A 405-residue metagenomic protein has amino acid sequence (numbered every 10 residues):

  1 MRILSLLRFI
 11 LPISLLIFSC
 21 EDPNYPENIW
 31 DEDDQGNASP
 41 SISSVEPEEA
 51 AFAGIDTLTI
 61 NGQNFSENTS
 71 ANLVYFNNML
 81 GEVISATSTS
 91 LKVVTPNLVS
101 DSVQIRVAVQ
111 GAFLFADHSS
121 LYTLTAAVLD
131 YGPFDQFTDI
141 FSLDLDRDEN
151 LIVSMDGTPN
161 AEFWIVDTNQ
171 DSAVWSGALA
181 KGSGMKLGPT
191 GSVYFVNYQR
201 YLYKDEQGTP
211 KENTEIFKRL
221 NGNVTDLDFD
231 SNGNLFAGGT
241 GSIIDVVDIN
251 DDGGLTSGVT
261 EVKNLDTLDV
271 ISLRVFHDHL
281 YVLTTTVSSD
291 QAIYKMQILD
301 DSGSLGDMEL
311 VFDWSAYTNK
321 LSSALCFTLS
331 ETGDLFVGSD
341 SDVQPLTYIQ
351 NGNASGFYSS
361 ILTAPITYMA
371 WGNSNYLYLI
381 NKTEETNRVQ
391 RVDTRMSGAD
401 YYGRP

Functional and structural regions predicted by a protein language model:
L16-S19: C-terminal motif of bacterial Sec signal peptides marking the signal peptidase cleavage site
E21-E67, D101, A112-G132: Beta-strand/beta-sandwich contexts
G54-T57, P133-A161: Beta-strand-rich domains and repeat architectures in extracellular enzymes and scaffolds, especially beta-propellers
Q110, D148, S154-T158, V196-Q199 (+10 more regions): Short loop/turn segments immediately following the C-termini of beta-strands
A126-D135, Q170-G177, P210-K218, G254-N264 (+3 more regions): A short beta-strand motif characteristic of beta-propeller blades
Q136-E149, A178-S192, R219-G238, N264-H279 (+3 more regions): Beta-rich, blade/repeat-based domains predominating in secreted/periplasmic proteins but also intracellular
D205-T209, V247-G254, M296-S304, N353 (+1 more regions): Short loop/turn segments immediately following beta-strands, especially the blade-tip and inter-blade linker loops
A364-P405: Blade-level signature of beta-propeller repeat domains, shared across WD40, Kelch, NHL, RCC1 and BNR/Asp-box propellers
